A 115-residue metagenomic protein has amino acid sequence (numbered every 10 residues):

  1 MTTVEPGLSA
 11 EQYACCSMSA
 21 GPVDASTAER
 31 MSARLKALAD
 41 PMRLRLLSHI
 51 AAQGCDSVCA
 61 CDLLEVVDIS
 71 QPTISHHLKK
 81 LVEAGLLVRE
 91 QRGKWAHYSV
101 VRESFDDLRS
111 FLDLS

Functional and structural regions predicted by a protein language model:
M1-L38, A84: N-terminal leader segment of winged-helix/HTH proteins
E29-L38, M42-S70, R92, A96-E103: N-terminal helix-turn-helix DNA-binding core of bacterial DNA-binding proteins
S48, S75-K79: Base-recognition residues in the alpha-helical recognition helix of bacterial helix-turn-helix
I50, F111-L112: Residue-level signal for well-ordered alpha-helical positions
E65, V82-E83: Alpha-helical residues within the helix-turn-helix
S104-S110: Basic, Lys/Arg-enriched C-terminal extension of HTH/homeodomain DNA-binding domains
